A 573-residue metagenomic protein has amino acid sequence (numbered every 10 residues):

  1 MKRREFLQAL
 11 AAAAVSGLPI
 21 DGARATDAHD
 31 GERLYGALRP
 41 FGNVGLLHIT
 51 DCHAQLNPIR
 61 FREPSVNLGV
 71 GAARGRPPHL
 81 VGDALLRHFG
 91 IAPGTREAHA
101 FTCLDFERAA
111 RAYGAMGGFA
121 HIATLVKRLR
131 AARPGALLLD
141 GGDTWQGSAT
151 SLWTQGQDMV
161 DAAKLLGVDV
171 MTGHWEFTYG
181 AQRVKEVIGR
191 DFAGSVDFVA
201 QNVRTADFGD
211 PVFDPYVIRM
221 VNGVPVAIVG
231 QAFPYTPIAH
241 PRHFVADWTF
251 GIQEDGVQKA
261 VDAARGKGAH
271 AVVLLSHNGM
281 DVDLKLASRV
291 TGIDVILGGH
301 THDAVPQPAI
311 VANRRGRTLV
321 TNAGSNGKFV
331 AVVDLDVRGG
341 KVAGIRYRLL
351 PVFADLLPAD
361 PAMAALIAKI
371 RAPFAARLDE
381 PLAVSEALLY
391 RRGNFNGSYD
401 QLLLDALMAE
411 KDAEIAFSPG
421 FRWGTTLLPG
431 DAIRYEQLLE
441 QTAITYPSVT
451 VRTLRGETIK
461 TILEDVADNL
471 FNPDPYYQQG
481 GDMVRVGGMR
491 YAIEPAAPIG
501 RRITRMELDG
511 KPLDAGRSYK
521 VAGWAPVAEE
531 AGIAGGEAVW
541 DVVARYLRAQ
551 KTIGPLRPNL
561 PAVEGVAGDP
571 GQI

Functional and structural regions predicted by a protein language model:
L7-V332, G397-L404, M408, A416-G420 (+2 more regions): N-terminal catalytic scaffold of extracellular/periplasmic and nuclease hydrolases that process anionic headgroups
R33-L125, A131, V160, L165 (+4 more regions): Catalytic centers of hydrolytic enzymes
